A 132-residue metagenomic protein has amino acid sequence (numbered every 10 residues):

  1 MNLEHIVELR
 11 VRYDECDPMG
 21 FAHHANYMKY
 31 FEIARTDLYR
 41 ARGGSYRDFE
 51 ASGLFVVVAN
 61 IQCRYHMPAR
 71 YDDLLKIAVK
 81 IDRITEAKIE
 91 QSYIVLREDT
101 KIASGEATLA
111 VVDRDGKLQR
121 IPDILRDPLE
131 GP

Functional and structural regions predicted by a protein language model:
N2-V58, R114-P132: Hot-dog-fold acyl-thioester-processing enzymes
L3-V7, R40, R70-L74, D82-P132: HotDog/MaoC-like acyl-thioester-processing domains
E8-R12, R64, T108: Generic structural detector for well-ordered beta-strands
G43-S45, V57-H66, K80-A87: Short glycine/proline-centered loop/turn elements that form peptide/ligand docking sites
S52, A59, L75, I89: Exposed loop/turn and edge beta-strand positions of beta-sandwich/beta-sheet ligand-binding modules
